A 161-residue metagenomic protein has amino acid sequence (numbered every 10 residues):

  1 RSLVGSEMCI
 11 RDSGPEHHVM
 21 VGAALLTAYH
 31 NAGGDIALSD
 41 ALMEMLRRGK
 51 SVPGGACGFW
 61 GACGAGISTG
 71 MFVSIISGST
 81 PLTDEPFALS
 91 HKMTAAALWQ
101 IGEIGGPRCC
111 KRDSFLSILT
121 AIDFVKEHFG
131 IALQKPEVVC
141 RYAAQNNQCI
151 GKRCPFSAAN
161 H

Functional and structural regions predicted by a protein language model:
S2-C9: Short, small-residue-biased leader/transition segments that mark boundaries at the very start of proteins
I10-S13, G105: Conserved aromatic-histidine-acidic binding/catalytic patches
P15, V19-D35, S39-H91: Conserved mixed alpha/beta catalytic, RNA-binding, or beta-rich assembly cores of soluble enzyme, regulatory
T83-K126: A structural-propensity feature for long, helix-poor, extended segments
L133, E137-Y142: Low-complexity intrinsically disordered segments
Y142, N146-H161: Charge-dense, extended regions
